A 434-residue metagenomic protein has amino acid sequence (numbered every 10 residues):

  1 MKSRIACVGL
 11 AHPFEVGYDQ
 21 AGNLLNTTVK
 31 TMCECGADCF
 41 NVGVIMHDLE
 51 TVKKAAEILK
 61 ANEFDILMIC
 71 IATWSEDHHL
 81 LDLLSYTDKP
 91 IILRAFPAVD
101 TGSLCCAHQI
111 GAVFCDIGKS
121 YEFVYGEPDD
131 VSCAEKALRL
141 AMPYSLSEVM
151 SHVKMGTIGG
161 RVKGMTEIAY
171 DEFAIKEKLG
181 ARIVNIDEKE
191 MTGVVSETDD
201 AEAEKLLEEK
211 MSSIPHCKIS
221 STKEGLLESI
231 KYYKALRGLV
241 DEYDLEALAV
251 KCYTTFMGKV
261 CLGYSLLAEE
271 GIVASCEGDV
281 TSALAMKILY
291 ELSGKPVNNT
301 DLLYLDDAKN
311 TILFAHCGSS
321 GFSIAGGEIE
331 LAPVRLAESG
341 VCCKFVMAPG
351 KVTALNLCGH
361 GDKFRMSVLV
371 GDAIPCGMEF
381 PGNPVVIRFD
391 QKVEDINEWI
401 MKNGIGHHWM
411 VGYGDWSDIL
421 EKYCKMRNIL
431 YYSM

Functional and structural regions predicted by a protein language model:
M1-Y18, H152-R161: Short beta-strand segments enriched in small/hydrophobic residues
A11-N26, D100-L104, K163-I168: Glycine- and acidic-residue-enriched helix-capping/strand-helix junction motifs
T27, Q109-K295: Conserved, well-structured core segments that form the ligand-binding/active-site neighborhood of functional domains
G36-N62, G193-E202: N-terminal beta-loop-helix "entrance" segment that forms/cooperates in small-molecule cofactor or anionic ligand
N41-G43, I186, V250-K251, K295-L302 (+1 more regions): Flexible, glycine/charged-enriched surface loops at secondary-structure junctions
M46-S151, V162-G164, T311-L313: Cofactor- and metal-binding active-site motifs of prokaryotic enzymes that mediate redox/radical or nucleophilic
I272-E379: C-terminal catalytic subdomain
C342-M434: Extended hydrophobic packing segments that form well-structured cores
